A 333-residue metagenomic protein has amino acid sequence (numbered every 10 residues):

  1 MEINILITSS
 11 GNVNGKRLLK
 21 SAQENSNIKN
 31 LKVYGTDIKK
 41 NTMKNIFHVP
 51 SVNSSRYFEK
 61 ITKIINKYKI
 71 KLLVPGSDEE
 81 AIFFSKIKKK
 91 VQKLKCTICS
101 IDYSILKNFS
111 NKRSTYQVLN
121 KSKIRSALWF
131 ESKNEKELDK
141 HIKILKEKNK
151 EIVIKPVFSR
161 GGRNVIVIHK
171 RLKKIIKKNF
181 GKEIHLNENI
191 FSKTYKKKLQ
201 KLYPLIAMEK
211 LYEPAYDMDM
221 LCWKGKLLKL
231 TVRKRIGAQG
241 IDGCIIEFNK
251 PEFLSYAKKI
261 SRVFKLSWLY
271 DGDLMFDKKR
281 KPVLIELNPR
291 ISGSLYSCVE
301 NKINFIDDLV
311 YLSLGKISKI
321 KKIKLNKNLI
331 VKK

Functional and structural regions predicted by a protein language model:
M1-S100: ATP-binding N-terminal substructure of ATP-dependent carboxylate-amine bond-forming enzymes
E2-L6, E151, I206: Residues that mark the start of a beta-strand
Y68, I236-G240, E247-K333: ATP-dependent carboxylate activation and anion-phosphoryl transfer catalytic cores that bind Mg-ATP to form
L106-L205, L254: Active-site nucleotide/adenylate-binding loops and adjacent lid/helix of ATP-dependent enzymes
A127, R163, Y216-M218, G272 (+1 more regions): Change "...and in nucleic-acid phosphodiester-cleaving endonucleases..." to "...and in nucleic-acid processing enzymes
K146, F158-R160, K210-P214, K265-S267: A short catalytic or substrate-binding loop motif that flags glycine-/basic-rich loops and adjacent residues that bind
K178-D242, E247-K258, M275-V283: Phosphate-binding site of ATP-dependent enzymes
